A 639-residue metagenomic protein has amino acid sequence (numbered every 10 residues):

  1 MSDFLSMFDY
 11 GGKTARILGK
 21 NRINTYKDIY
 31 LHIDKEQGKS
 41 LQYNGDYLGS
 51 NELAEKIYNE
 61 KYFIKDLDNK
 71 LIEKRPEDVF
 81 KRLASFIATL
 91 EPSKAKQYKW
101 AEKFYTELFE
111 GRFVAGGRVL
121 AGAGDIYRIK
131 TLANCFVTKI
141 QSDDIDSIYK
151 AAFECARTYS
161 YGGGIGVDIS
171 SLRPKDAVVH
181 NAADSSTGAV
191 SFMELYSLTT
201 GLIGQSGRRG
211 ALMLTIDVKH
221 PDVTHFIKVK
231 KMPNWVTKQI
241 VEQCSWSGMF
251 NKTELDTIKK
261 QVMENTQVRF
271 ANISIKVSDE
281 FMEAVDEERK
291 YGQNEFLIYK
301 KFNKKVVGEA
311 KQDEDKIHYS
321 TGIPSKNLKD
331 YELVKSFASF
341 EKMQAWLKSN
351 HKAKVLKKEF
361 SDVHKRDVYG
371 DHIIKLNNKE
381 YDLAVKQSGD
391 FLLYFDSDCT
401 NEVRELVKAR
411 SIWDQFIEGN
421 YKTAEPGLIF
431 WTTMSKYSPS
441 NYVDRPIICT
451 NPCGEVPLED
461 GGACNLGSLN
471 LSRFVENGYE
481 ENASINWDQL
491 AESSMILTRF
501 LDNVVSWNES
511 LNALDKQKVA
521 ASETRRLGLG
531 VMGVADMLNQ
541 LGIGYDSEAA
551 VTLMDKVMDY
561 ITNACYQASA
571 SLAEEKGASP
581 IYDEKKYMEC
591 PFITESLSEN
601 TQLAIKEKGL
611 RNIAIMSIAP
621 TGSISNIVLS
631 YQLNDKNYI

Functional and structural regions predicted by a protein language model:
M1-I639: Extended catalytic cores of very large enzyme megasubunits
